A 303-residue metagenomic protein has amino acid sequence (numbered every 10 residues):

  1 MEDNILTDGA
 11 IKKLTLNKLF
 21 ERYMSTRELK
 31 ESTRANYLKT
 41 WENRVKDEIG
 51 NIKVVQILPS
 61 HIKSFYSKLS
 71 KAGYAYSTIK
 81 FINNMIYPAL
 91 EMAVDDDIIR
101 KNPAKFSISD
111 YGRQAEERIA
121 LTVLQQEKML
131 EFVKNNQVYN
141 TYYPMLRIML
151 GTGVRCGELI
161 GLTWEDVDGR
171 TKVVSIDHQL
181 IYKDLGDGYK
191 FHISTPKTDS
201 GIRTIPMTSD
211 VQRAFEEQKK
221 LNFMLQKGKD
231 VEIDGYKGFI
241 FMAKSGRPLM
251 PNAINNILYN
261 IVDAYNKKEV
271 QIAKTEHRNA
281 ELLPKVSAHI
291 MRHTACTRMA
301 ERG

Functional and structural regions predicted by a protein language model:
M1, R44-V45, I49, I86-V94 (+4 more regions): Hydrophobic recognition helices of helix-based DNA-binding modules
M1-K13, R27: N-terminal helical hairpins
K12, E21-R100, A115, Q137-V138 (+2 more regions): N-terminal core-binding DNA-recognition domain of tyrosine site-specific recombinases/integrases
V55, I99-K101, G112-E131, D177 (+1 more regions): DNA breakage-rejoining catalytic core of tyrosine-based enzymes
P59, K71, R100-K101, S109 (+4 more regions): Phosphate-coordinating loops and pocket residues in cytosolic domains that bind phosphorylated ligands
A72, Y76, E131-Y142, T152 (+4 more regions): Short, basic (Lys/Arg/His-rich) helix/loop patches that form interaction surfaces in the mid-to-C-terminal regions
E91-N102, L146-L180: Short, charged phosphate-coordinating catalytic segments
G161-M224, G228-V231, G235-Y236: Conserved tyrosine-mediated DNA breakage-rejoining catalytic core shared by Y-recombinases
